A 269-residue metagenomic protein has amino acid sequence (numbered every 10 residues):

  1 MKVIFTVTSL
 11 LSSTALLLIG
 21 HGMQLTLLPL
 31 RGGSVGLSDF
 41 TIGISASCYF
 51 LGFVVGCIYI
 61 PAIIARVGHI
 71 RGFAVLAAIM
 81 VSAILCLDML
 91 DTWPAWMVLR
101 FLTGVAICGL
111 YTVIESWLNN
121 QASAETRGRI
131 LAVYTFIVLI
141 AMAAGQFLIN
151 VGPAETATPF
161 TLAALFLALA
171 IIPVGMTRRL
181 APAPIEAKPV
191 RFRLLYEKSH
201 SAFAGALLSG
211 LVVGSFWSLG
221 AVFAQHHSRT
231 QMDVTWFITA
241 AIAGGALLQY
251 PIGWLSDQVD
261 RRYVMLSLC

Functional and structural regions predicted by a protein language model:
M1-V3, R179-A206: Juxtamembrane intracellular "pre-TM" segments in multi-pass secondary transporters
V3-F50, S201-A202, G214-F223, V234: Helix-loop boundary and gating motifs at the non-cytosolic
F50-I58, M142-A143, I242-Y250: Residue-level signature of mid-helix packing/kink "hotspots" within the transmembrane helices of 12-pass Major
G56-G68, P153, L248-D260: Helix-to-loop junctions at the C-terminal end of transmembrane segments in multipass secondary transporters
R71-L85, A164, Y263-C269: Structural signature of the two symmetry-related core transmembrane helices
P94-L102: Paired small-residue
F101-F136: Cytoplasmic helix-loop-helix junction between adjacent transmembrane helices in 12-TM secondary transporters
I149-N150, A164-P184: C-terminal membrane-cytosol helix-exit motif in multi-pass small-molecule transporters
